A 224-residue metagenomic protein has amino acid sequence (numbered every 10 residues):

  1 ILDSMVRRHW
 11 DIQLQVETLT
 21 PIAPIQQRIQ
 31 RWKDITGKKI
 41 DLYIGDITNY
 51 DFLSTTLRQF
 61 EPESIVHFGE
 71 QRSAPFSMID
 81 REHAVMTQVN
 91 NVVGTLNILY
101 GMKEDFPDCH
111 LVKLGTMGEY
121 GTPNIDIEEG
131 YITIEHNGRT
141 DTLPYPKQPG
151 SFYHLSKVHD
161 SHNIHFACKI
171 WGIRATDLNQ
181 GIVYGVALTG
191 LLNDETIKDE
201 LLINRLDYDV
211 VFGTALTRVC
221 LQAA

Functional and structural regions predicted by a protein language model:
I1-V186: N-terminal Rossmann-like NAD(P)+-binding domain of SDR-like oxidoreductases, especially those catalyzing
K38, A223-A224: C-terminal substrate-binding subdomain of Rossmann-fold SDR/epimerase-dehydratase oxidoreductases
V158, W171-I173, G185-L216, A224: Glycine/proline-rich active-site loop of Rossmann-fold NAD(P)-dependent oxidoreductases
G181, Q222-A223: Short, hydrophobic, well-ordered secondary-structure elements
